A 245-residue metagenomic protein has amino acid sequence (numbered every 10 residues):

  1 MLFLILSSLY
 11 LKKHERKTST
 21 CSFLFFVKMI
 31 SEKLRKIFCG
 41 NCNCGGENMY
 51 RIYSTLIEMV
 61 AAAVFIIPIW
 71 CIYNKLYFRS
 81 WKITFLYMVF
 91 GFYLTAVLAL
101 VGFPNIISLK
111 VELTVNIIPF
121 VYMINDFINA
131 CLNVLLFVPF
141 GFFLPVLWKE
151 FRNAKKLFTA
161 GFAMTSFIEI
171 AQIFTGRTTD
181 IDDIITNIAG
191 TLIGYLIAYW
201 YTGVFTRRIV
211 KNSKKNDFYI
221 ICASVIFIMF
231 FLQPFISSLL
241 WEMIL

Functional and structural regions predicted by a protein language model:
L2-I5: Extreme N-terminal basic, low-complexity initiation segments that serve as generic localization/processing leaders
K12-R35, G40: Positively charged N-terminal leader segments that act as targeting/secretion signals
V27-I30, L34, L56, V60-A63 (+1 more regions): Cleavable Sec-type N-terminal signal peptides
S31-E32, N133, D182, T186: A residue-level detector for conformationally permissive "hinge/kink" positions
G45-I170, F174-T175, L196-L245: Bulky hydrophobic segments
R177-I181: Replace "multi-pass membrane enzymes" with "multi-pass membrane proteins
